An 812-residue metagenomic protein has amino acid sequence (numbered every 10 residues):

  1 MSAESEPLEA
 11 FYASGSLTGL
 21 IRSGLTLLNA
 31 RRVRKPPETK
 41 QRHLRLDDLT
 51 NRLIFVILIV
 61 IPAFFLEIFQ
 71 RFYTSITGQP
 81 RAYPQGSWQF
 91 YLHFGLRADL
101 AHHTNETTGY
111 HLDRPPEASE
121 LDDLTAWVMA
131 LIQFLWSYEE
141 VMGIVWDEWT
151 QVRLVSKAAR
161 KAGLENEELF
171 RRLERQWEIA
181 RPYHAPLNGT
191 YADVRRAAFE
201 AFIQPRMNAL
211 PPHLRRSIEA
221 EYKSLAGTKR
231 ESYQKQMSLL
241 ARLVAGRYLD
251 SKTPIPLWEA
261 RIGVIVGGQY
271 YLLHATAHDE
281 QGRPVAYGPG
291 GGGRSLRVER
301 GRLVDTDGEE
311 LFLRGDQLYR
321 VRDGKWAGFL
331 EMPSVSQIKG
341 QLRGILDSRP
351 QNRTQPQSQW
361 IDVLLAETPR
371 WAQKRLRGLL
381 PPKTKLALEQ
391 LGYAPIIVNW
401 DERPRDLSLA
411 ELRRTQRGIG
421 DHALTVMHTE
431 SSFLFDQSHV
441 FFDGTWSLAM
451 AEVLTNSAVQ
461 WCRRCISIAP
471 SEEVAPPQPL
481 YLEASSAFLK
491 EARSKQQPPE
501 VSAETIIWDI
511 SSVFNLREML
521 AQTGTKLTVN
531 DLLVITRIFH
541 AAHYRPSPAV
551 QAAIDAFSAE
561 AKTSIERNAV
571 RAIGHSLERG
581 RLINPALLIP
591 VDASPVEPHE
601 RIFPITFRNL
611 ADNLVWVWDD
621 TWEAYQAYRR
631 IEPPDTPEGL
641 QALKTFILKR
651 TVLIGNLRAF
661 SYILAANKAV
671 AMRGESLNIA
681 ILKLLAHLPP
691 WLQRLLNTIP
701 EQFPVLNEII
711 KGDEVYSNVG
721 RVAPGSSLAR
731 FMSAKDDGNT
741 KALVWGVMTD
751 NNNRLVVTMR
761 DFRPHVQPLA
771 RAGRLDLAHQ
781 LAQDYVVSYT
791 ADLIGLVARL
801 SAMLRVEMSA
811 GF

Functional and structural regions predicted by a protein language model:
M1-A423, T429-P470, Q478-F812: Acyl-CoA-dependent O-acyltransferases
